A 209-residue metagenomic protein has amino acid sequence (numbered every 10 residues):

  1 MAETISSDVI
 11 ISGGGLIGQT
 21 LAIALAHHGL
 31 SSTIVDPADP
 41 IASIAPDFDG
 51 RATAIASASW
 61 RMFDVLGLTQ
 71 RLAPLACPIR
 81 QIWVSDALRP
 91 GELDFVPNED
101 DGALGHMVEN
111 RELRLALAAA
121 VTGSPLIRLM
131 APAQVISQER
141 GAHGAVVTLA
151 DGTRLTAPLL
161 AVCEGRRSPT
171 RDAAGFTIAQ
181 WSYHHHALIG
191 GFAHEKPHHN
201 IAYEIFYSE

Functional and structural regions predicted by a protein language model:
I5-S7, A150-L159: Core beta-strand elements of the Rossmann-like FAD/NAD(P) dinucleotide-binding domain in flavoenzyme oxidoreductases
S7-I34: N-terminal Rossmann-like FAD-binding beta1-loop-alpha1 element of flavoenzymes
I17, P40, R167: Conserved Rossmann-like nucleotide-cofactor binding loop
A26-D49: Glycine-rich FAD pyrophosphate-binding loop
A58, M62-L115, R140: A conserved beta-strand/loop capping segment in the N-terminal third of enzymes that catalyze redox or closely related
L88-P90, A150-G152, E209: Glycine-centered tight beta-turn/hairpin loop motif at sheet-sheet or coil-to-beta transitions
A131-G144: A conserved short coil-to-beta-strand element within the FAD-binding core of flavoproteins
G144-T148, L160-E209: Conserved FAD-binding catalytic core of PHBH/FMO-like flavoproteins
